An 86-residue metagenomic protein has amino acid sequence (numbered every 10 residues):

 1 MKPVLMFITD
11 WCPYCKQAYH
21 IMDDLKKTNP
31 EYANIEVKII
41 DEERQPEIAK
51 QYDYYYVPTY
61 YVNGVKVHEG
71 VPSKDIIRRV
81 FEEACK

Functional and structural regions predicted by a protein language model:
M1-T28: Local sequence-structure signature of Cys/Sec-based thiol-disulfide redox active-site neighborhoods
F7-I8, Y32-P46: Thiol-based oxidoreductase modules, predominantly thioredoxin-like and allied folds used for disulfide exchange
P13-Y14, R44, D75: Short alpha-helical
Q17-H20, Q51-Y52, P72: Generic recognition of short, well-ordered alpha-helical segments
K26-Y32, C85: Alpha-helix termini
I48-Q51, V80: CheY-like receiver
Q51-Y61: Structural micro-motif
Y61-K86: Non-catalytic, surface beta->alpha helical segment in thiol-disulfide oxidoreductase systems
